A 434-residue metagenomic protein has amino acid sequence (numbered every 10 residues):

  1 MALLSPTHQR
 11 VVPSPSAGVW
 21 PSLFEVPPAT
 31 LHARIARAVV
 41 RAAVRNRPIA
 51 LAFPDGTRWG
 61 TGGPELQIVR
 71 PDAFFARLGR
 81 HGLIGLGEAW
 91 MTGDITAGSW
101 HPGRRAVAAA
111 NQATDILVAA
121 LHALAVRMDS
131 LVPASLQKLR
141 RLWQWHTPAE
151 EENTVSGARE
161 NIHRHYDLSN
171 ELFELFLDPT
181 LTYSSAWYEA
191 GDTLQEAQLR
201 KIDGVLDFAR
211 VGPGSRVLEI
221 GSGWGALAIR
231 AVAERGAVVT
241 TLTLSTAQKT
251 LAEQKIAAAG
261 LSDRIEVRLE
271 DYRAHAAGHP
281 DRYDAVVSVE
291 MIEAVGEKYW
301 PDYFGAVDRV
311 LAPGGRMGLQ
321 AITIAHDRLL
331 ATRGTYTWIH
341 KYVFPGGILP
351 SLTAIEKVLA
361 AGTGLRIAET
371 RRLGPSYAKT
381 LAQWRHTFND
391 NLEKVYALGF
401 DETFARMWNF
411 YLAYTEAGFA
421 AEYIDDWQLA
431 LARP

Functional and structural regions predicted by a protein language model:
M1-D192, E196-Q198, G204: Feature captures hydrophobic
P213-G221: Conserved class I S-adenosyl-L-methionine
W224-R235: Conserved SAM-binding loop of SAM-dependent methyltransferases across substrates and taxa, primarily the Class I
A233-A274: Class I SAM-dependent methyltransferase SAM/SAH-binding core
R273-V286: A short acidic, Gly/Pro-enriched loop at the edge of an enzyme's catalytic core that lines a small-molecule cofactor
P301-P313: A short glycine-rich, Lys/Arg-flanked "PGG" loop and its adjoining helix->strand segment in the class I
G314-I322: Conserved beta-strand signature within the Rossmann-like core of class I S-adenosyl-L-methionine
T323-P434: Substrate-binding/catalytic lobe of Class I Rossmann-like enzymes that use SAM or dcSAM, i.e., the mid-to-C-terminal
